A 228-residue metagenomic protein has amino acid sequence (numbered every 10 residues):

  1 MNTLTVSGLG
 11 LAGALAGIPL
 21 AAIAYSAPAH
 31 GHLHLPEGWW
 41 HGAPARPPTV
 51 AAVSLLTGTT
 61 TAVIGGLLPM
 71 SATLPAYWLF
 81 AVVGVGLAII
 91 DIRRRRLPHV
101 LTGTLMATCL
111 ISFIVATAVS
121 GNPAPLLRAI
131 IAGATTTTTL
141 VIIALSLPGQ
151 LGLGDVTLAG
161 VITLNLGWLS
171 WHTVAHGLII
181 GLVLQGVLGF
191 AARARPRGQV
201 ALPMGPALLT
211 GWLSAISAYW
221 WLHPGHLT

Functional and structural regions predicted by a protein language model:
M1-T228: A membrane-topology feature that recognizes alpha-helical transmembrane segments and their immediate juxtamembrane
